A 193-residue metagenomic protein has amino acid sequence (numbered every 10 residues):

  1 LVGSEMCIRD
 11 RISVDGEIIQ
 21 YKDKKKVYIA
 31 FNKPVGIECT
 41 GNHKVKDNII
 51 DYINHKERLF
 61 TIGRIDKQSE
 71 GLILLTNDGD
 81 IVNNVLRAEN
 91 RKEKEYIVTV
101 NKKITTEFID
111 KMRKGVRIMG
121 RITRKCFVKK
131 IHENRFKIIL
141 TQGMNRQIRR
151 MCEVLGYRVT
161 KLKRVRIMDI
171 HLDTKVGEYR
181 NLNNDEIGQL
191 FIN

Functional and structural regions predicted by a protein language model:
L1-I8: Short, small-residue-biased leader/transition segments that mark boundaries at the very start of proteins
D15: ABC transporter nucleotide-binding domain catalytic core, centered on the Walker B motif
Q20-H43: Conserved beta/loop motifs at nucleotide-recognition and modification sites
I37-Q68: Ordered, amphipathic secondary-structure segments that act as subunit-interaction surfaces in large macromolecular
K56-R87: Glycine/acidic-rich beta-strand-loop module
D80-F136, M151-E153: Non-catalytic RNA-recognition surface used by pseudouridine synthases
E153-N193: Pseudouridine synthases involved in rRNA/tRNA modification
